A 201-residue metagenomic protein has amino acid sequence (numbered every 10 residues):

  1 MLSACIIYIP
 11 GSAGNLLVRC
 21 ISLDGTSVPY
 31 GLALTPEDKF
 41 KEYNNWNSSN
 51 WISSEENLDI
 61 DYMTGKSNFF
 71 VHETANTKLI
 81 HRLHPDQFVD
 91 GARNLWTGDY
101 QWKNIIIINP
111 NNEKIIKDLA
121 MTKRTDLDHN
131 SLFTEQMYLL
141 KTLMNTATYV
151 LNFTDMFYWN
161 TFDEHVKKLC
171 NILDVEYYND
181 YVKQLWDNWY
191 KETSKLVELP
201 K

Functional and structural regions predicted by a protein language model:
M1-S67: PAPS-dependent sulfotransferase catalytic core
A4-I6, A13, F69, L83-D90 (+1 more regions): Aromatic-enriched hydrophobic runs in primary sequence
L16, G31, N160-T161, N179 (+1 more regions): Generic marker of "main functional regions" within proteins
L23, I172-V175, N188-K195: A structural signal for alpha-helix termini and helix-coil/disorder junctions
E42-S53, V182-K201: PAPS-dependent sulfotransferase catalytic core
E55-D180: PAPS-dependent sulfotransferase catalytic domain
